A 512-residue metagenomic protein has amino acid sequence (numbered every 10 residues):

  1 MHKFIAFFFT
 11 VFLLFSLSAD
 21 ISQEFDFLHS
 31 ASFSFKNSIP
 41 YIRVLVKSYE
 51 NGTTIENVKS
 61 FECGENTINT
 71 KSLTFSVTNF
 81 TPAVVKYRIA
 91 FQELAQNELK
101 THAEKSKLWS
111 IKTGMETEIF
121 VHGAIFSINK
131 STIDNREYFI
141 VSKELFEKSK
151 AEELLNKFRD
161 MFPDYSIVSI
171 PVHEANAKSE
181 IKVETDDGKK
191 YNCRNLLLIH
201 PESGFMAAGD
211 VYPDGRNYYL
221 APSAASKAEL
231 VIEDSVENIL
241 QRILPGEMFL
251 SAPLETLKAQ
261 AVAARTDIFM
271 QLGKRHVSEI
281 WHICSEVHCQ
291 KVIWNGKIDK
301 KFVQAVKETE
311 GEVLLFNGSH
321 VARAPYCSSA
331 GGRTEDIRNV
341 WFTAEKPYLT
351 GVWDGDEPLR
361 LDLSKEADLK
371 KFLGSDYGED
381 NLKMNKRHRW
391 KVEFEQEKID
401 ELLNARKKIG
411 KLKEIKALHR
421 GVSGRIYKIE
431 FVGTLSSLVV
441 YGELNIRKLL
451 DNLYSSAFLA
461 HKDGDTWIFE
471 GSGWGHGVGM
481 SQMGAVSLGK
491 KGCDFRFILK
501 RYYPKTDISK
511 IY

Functional and structural regions predicted by a protein language model:
F4-I5, F9-Y512: Conserved, single-site charged/polar hotspot
